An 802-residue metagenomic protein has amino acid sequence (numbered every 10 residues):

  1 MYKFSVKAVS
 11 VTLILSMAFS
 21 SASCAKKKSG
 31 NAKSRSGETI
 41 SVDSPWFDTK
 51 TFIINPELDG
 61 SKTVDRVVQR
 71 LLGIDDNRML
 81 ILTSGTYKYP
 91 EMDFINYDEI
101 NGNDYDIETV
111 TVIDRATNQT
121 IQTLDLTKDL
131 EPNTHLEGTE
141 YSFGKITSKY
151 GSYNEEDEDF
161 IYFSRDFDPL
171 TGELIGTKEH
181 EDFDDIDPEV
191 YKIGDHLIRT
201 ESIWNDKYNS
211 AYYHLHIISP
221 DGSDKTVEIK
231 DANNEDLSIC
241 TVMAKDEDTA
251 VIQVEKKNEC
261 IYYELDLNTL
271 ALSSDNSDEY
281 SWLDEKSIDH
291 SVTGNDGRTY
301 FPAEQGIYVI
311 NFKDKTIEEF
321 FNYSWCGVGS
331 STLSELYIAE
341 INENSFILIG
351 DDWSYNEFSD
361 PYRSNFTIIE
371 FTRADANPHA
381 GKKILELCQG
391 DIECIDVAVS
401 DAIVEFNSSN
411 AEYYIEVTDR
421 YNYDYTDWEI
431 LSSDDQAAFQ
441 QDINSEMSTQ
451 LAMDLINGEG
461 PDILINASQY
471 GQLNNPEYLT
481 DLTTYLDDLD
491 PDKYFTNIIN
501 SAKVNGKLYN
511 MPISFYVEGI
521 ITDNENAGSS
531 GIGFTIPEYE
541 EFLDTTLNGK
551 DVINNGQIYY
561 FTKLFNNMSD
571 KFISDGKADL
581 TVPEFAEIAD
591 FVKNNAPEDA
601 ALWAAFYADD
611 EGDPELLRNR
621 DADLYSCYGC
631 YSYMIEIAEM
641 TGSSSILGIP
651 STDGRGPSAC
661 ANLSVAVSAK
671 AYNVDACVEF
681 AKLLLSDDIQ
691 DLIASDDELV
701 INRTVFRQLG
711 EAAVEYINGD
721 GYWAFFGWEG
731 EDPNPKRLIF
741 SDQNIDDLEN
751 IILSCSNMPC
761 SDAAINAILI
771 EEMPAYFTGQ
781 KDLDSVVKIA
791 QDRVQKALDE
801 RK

Functional and structural regions predicted by a protein language model:
G37-V64, F94-L130, N154-F183, S210-A232 (+3 more regions): Surface-exposed loop/turn elements that mediate protein-protein interactions on large endomembrane-trafficking
D65-G73, K128-Y141, H180-G194, N233-K245 (+2 more regions): Repeated scaffold domains used in trafficking and secretory/extracellular systems, primarily beta-propellers
D114, N118, D168, S501-F606 (+2 more regions): Helix-loop-helix "hinge/cap" segment bordering the ligand-binding cleft or interdomain interface
G381-D396, Y413-R420, I463, Y509: Short, well-ordered beta-strand elements
R420-Y494, E615-L616, D623: Extracytoplasmic "Venus flytrap"/periplasmic binding protein-like
N466-G519, S645-P650: Hinge/lid segment of periplasmic solute-binding proteins
K593-E679, R707: Extracytoplasmic/periplasmic substrate-binding proteins
Y722-V794: C-terminal capping/gating helix-and-loop segments adjacent to ligand/active sites or protein-protein/ligand interfaces
